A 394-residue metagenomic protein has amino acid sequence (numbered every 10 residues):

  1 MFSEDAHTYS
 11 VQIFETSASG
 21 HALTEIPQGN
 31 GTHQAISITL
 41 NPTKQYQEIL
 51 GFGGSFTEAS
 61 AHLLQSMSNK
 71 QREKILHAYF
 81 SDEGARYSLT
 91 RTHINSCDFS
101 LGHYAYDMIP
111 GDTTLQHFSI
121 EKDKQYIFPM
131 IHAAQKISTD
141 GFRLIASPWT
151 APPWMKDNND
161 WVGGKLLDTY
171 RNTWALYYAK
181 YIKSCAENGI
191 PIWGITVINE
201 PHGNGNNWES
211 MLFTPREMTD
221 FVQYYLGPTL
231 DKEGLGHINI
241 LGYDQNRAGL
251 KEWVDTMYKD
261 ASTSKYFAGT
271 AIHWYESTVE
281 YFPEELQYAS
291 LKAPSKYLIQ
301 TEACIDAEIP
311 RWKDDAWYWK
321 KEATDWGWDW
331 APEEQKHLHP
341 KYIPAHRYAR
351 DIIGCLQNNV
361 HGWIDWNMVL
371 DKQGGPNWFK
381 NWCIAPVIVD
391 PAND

Functional and structural regions predicted by a protein language model:
M1-T8: Bacterial Sec-dependent N-terminal signal peptides
S19-I192, R216, Y224: N-terminal catalytic cores of secreted or lumenal carbohydrate-active enzymes
Q45-I49, E83-A85, I137-T139, G234-L235 (+4 more regions): Extracellular/periplasmic catalytic domains that process cell-envelope and extracellular macromolecules
G54, R86, L144, I195 (+3 more regions): Conserved, mostly hydrophobic/aromatic
N95-S96, S147-P152, I198, N246 (+2 more regions): Short glycine-enriched loops at secondary-structure junctions
F99-H103, P152-N159, P201-N207, L250-E252 (+2 more regions): Short acidic/His/Gly/Ser-rich catalytic and metal-binding motifs that mark active-site loops of diverse hydrolases
N172-G194, P201-D325: Active-site neighborhood of glycoside hydrolase catalytic domains
Q300-D394: Aromatic/acidic polysaccharide-binding cleft in carbohydrate-active enzymes
